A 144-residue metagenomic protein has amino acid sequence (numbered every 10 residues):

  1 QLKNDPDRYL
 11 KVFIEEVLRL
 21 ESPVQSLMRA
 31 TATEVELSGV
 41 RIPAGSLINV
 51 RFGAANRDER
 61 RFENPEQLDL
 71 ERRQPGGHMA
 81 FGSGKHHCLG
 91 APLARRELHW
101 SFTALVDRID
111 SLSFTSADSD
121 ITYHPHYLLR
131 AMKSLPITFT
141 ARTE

Functional and structural regions predicted by a protein language model:
Q1-E144: Cytochrome P450
